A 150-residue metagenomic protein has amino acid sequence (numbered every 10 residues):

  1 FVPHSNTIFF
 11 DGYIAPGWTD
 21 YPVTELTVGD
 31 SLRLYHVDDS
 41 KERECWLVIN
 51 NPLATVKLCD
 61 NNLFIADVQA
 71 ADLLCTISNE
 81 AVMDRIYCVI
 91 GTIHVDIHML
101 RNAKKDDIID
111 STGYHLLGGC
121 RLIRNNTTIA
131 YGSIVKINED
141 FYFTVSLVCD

Functional and structural regions predicted by a protein language model:
F1-D150: N-terminal auxiliary interaction/assembly segments of multi-subunit proteins
